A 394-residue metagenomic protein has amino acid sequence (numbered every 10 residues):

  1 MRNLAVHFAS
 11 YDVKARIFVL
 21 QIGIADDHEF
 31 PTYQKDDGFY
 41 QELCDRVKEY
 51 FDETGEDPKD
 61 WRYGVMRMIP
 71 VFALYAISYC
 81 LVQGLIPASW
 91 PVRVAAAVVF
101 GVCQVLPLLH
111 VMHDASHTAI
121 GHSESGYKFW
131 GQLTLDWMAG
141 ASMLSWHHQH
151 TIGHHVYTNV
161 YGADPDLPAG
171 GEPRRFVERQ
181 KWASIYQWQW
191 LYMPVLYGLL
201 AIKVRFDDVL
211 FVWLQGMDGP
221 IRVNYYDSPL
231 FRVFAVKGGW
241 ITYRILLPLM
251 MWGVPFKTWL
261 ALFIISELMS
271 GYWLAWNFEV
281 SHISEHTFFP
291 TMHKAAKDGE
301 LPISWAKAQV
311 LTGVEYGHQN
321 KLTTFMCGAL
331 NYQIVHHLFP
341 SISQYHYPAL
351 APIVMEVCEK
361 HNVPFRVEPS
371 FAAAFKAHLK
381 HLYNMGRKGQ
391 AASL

Functional and structural regions predicted by a protein language model:
M1-E42, F72, A76: Histidine-anchored, small-residue-rich loop motif
R2, K181-W182, M250, W259-F263 (+1 more regions): Active-site rim elements
D27-E49, L199-G216: Short, charged cytosolic
C44-M66: Membrane-interface, cytosolic juxtamembrane amphipathic helix immediately N-terminal to a transmembrane helix, enriched
K59-L108, L135-A139, Q187-I202, Y225-N277: Alpha-helical bilayer-embedded segments of polytopic membrane proteins, i.e., transmembrane/intramembrane helices
V99-Y226, F289, H293-G389: Membrane-embedded catalytic scaffold of the fatty acid hydroxylase/desaturase
I265-E279, I283-S284, V354-P364: C-terminal, active-site-flanking charged/polar segments
A391-L394: C-terminal regulatory/interaction regions
